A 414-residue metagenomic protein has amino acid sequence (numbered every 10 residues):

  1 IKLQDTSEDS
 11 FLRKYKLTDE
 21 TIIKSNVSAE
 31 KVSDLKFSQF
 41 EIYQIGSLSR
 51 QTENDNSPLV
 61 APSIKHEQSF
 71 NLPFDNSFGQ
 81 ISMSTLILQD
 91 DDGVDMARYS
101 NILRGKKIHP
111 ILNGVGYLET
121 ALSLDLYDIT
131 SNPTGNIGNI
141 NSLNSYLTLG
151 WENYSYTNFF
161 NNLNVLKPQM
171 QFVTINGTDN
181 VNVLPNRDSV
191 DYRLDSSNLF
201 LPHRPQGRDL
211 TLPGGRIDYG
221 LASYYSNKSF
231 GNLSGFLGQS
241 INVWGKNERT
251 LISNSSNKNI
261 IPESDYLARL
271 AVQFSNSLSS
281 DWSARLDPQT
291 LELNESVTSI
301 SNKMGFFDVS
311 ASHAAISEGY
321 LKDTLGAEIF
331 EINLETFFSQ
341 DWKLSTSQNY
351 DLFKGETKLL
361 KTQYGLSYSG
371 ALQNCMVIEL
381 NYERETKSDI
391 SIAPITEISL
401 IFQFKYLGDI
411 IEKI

Functional and structural regions predicted by a protein language model:
I1-L59, S63: Flexible loop and strand-edge segments within Gram-negative outer membrane beta-barrel domains
S63-I414: Outer-membrane beta-barrel translocator/pore domains, especially the C-terminal barrels of Gram-negative outer-membrane
